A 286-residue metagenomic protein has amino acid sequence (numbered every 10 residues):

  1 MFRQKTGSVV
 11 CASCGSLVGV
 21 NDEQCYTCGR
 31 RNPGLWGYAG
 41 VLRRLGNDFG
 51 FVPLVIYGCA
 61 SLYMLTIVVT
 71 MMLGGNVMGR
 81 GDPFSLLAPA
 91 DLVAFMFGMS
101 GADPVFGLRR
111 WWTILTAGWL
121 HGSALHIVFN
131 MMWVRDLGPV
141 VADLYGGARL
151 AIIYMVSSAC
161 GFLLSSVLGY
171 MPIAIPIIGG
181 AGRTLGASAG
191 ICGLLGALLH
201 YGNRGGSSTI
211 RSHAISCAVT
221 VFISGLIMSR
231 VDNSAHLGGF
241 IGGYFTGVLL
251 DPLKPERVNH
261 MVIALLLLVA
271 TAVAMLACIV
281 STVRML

Functional and structural regions predicted by a protein language model:
M1-Q4: A broadly conserved sequence feature marking short terminus-proximal activation segments in nucleic acid-centric
G7-D22, Y26-L286: A detector for small-residue-rich transmembrane helices and their helix-helix packing motifs
